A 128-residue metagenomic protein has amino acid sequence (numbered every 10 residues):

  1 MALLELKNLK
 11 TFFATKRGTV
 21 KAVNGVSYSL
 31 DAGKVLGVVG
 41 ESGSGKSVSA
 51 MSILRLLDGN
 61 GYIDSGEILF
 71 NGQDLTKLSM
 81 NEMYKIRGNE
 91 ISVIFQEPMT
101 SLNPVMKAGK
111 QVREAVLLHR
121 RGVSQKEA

Functional and structural regions predicted by a protein language model:
M1-A128: ABC transporter nucleotide-binding domains
